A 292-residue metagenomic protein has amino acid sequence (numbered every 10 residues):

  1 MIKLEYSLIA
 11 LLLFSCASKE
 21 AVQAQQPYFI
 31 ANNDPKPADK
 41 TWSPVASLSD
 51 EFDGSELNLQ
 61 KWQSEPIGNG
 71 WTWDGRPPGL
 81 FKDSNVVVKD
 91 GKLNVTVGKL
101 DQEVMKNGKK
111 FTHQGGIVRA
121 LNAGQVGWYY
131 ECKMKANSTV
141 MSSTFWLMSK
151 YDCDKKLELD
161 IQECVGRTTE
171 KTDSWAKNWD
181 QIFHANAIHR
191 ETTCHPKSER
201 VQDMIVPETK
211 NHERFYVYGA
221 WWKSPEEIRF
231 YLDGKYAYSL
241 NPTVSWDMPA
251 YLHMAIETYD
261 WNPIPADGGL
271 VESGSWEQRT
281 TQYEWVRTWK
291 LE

Functional and structural regions predicted by a protein language model:
M1-I2, D154: Residue-level recognition of hydrophobic positions within alpha-helical transmembrane segments
I2-I9: Sec-dependent signal peptide recognition, specifically the positively charged N-region followed immediately by
I9-A10, V45: Residue-level signal for mature regions of secreted extracellular proteins and peptides
F14-S15: C-terminal motif of bacterial Sec signal peptides marking the signal peptidase cleavage site
V22-E292: GH16 jelly-roll
